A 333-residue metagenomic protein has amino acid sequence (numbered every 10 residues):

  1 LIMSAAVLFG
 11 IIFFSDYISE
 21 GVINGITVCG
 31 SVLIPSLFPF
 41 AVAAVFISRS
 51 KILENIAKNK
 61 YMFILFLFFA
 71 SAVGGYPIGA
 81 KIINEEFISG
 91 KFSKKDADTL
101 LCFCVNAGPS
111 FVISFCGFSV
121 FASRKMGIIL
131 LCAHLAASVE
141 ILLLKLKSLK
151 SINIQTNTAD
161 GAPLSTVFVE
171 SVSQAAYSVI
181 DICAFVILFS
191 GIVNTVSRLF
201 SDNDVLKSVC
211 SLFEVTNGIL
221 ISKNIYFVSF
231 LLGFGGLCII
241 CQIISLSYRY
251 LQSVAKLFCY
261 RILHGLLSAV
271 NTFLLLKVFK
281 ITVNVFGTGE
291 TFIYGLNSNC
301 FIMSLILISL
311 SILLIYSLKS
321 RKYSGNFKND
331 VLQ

Functional and structural regions predicted by a protein language model:
S4-I11, S138-L143, I302-L318: Hydrophobic core of alpha-helical transmembrane segments in multi-pass integral membrane proteins
V7-E85, S165-F213, N217-S222, G289 (+1 more regions): Membrane-embedded alpha-helical segments and adjacent helix-loop junctions characteristic of multi-pass solute
D16, P109-R124, L276-V285: Transmembrane helix-loop junctions at the membrane interface of multipass transporters and ion channels
P35-L37, M126-I141, M303-L307: Alpha-helical transmembrane segments
A44, S48, A133-L144, F189 (+5 more regions): Alpha-helical transmembrane segments of multipass membrane proteins
K60-F121, V209-L251, C259-L263: Alpha-helical membrane segments and immediately flanking helix-loop junctions that form or couple to the substrate/ion
S148-S173, V283-L296, L318-Q333: Intrinsically disordered, low-complexity non-transmembrane regions of multi-pass membrane transporters
L220-L232, Y294-S311: Hydrophobic alpha-helical transmembrane segments
